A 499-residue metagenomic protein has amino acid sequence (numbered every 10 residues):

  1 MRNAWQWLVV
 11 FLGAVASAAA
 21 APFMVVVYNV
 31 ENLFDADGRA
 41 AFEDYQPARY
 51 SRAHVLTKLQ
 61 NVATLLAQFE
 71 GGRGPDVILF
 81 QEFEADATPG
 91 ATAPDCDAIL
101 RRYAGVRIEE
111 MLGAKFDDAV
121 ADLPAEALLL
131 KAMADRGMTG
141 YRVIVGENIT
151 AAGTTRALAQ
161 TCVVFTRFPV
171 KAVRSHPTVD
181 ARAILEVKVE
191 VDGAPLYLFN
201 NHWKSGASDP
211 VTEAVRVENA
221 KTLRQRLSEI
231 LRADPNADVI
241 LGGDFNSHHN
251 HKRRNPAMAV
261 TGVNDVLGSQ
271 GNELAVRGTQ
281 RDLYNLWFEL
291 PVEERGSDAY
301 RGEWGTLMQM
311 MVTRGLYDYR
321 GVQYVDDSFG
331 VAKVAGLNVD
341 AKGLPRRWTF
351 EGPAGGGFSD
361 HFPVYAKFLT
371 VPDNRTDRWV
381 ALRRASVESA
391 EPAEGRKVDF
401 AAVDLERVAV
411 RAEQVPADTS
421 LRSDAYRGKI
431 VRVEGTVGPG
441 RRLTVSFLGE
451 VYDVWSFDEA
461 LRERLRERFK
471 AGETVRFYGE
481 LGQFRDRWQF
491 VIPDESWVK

Functional and structural regions predicted by a protein language model:
A18-A159, K342, E351, L369-A401 (+1 more regions): N-terminal, active-site-proximal structural segment of metallo-dependent hydrolase catalytic domains
A20-V25, F34, F168-A172, A181-S205: Beta-strand-turn-beta hairpins that frame and shape the catalytic cleft of phosphate-ester-processing enzymes
M24-V27, D76-Q81, R142-I144, C162-T166 (+9 more regions): Structural recognition of the beta-strand scaffold that forms the well-ordered cores of secreted hydrolase catalytic
E31, F83-E84, H202-K204, F245-H248 (+1 more regions): Catalytic metal-binding/acid-base residues of hydrolase active sites
L128-R136, G153-A172, G302-G321, K367-L369: Conserved beta strand-loop-helix elements of the APE1-like EEP
S175, V179, E229-A237, S247-Q414 (+1 more regions): Metal-dependent phosphoester-hydrolase catalytic domains
T212-P235: A long, amphipathic alpha-helix that forms part of the scaffold/cap immediately adjacent to metal-dependent active
E273, A385-K499: OB-fold single-stranded nucleic acid-binding module
